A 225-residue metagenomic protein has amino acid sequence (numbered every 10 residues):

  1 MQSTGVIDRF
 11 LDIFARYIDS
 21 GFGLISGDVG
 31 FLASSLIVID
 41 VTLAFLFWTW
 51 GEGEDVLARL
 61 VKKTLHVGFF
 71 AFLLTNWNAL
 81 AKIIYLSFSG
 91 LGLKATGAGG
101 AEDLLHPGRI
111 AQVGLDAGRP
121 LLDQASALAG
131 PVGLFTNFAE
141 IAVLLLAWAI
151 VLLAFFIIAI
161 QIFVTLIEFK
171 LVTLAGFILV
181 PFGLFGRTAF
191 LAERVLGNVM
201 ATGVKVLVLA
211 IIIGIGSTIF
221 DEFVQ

Functional and structural regions predicted by a protein language model:
M1-L36, L46, D55, S89: Binding/recognition "hotspot" determinant
D12, R16, R59, K63 (+3 more regions): Short amphipathic alpha-helical coupling elements at transmembrane boundaries
R16, S20-G27, G51-R59, V132-N137 (+4 more regions): Membrane-helix interfacial "entry" motifs
F31-L43, V143-V151: Hydrophobic alpha-helical transmembrane segments
V41-T64, I150-L153, I157-F190: Hydrophobic transmembrane alpha-helix segments characteristic of membrane transport and insertion machinery
E54-L73, W77, E193-K205: Alpha-helical transmembrane segments and their helix-start/interface "positive-inside/aromatic belt" motifs in integral
L73-L171, I211-Q225: Non-cytosolic segments of integral membrane proteins
L144, K170-Q225: Hydrophobic alpha-helical transmembrane segments and adjacent short intramembrane/lumenal linkers of inner/organellar
